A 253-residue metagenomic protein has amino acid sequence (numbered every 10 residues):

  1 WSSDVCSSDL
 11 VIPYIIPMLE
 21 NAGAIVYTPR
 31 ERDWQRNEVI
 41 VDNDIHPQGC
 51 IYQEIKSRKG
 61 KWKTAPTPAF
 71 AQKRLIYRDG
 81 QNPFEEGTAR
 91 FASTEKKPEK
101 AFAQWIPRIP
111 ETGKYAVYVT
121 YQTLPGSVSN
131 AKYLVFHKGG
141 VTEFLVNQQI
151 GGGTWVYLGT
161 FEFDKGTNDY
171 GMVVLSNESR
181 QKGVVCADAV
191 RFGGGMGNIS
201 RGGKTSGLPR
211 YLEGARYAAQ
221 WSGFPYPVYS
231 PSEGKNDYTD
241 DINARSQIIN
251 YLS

Functional and structural regions predicted by a protein language model:
W1-S7: Short, small-residue-biased leader/transition segments that mark boundaries at the very start of proteins
S3, P209-S253: Active-site microenvironments of hydrolase-like enzyme catalytic domains
R32-E99, W221: Glycan-recognition and processing domains
R90-F91, A101-P125: A short beta-strand element within beta-rich, extracytoplasmic domains of secreted/secretory-pathway proteins
T123-T142: Short, surface-exposed beta-strand/strand-loop-strand elements in extracellular ectodomains
K138-N168: Extracellular carbohydrate recognition and processing domains and analogous Trp-centered ligand-binding platforms
L158, V190-F192: Extracellular beta-strand elements of beta-rich domains used for carbohydrate recognition/degradation or cell-matrix
V173-V184: Short beta-strand-plus-loop segments that form exposed binding edges in beta-rich domains
